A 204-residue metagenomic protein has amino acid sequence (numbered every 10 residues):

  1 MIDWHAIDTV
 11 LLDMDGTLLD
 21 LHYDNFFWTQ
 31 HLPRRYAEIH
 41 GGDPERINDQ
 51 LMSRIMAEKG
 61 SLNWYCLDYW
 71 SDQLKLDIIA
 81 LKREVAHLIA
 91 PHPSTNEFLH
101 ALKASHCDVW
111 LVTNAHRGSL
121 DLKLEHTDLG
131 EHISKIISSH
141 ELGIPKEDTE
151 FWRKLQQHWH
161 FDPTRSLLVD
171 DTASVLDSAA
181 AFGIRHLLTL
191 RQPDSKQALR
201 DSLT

Functional and structural regions predicted by a protein language model:
M1-V10, H100, H116-R117, D121-T204: Asp-based, Mg2+/Mn2+-dependent phosphohydrolase catalytic module
I2-E97, H116-G118: N-terminal helical cap/lid subdomain that shapes the substrate entry/recognition surface in HAD-like hydrolases
N63, S105, T172: Flexible coil/turn residues that form the inter-helical turn or adjacent wing/linker of helix-turn-helix
P91, V112, I144: Residue-level marker of regulatory loop/turn positions in helix-turn-helix DNA-binding domains and in histidine
S94-H106: Catalytic-core regions built around general acid/base machinery
H106-W110, P163-S166: Short active-site oxyanion
